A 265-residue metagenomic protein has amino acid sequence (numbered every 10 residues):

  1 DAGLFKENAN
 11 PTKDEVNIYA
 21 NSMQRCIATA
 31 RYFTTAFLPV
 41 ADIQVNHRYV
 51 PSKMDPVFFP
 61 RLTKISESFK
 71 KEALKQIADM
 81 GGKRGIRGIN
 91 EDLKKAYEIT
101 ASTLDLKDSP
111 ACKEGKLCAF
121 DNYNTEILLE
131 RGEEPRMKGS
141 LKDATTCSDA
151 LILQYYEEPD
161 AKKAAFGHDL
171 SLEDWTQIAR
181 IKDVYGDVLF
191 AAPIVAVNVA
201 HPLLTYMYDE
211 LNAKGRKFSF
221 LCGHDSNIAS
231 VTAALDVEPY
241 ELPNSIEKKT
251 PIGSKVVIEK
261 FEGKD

Functional and structural regions predicted by a protein language model:
A2-N17, N21-S219, G223-D265: Signature for phosphate-centric chemistry
